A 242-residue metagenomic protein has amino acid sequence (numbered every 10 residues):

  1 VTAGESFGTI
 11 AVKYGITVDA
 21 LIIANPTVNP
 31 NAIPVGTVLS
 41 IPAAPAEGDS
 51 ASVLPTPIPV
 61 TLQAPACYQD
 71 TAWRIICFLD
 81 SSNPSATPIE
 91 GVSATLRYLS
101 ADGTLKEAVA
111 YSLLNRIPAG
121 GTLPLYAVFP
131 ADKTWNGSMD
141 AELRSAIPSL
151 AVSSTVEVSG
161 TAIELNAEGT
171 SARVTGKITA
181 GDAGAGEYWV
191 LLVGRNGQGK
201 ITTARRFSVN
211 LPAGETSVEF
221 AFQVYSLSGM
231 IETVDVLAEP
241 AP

Functional and structural regions predicted by a protein language model:
V1-T17, S82: Primarily a LysM-type cell-wall glycan-binding module
V12-L39, K106-I147: Acidic (E/D-rich), amphipathic helical modules within compact regulatory domains
N25, S81-A86, I178-D182: Asparagine-centered strand-capping/turn motif at beta-strand->loop junctions
G48-Y68, Y126-R173, T203-A204, N210 (+1 more regions): Terminal connector regions
A72-F78, T170-V174: Short, solvent-exposed loop/turn segments enriched in Ser/Thr/Gly
T87-G91, K106, A183-E187, I201-T202: Short acidic/proline- and small/hydrophobic-mixed sequence motifs that coincide with surface turns and coil-to-beta
A94-R97, A110-Y111, Y188-V193, F207: Hydrophobic beta-strand segments
L105-T134, I201-G229: Intrinsically disordered, low-complexity Pro/Gly/Ser/Thr-rich segments with frequent PxxP/GP/PP motifs and embedded
